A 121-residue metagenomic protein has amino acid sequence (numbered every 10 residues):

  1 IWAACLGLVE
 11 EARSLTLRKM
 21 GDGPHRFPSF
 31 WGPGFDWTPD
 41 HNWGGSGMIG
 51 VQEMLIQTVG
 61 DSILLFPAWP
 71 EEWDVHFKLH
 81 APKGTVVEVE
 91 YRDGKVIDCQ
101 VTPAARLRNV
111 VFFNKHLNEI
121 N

Functional and structural regions predicted by a protein language model:
C5-N121: Non-catalytic C-terminal accessory modules of carbohydrate-active enzymes
